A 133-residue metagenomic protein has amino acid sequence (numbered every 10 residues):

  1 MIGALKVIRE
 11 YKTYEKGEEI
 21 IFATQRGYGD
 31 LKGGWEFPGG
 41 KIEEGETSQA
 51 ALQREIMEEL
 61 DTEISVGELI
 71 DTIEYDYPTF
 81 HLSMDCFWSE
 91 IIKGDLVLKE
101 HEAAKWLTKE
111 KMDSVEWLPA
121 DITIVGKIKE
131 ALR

Functional and structural regions predicted by a protein language model:
M1-I21: Conserved N-terminal beta-strand and adjoining loop/helix that marks the start of the Nudix/MutT-like hydrolase domain
I2-A4, E19, L82-D85, E102: Change "...and in nucleic-acid phosphodiester-cleaving endonucleases..." to "...and in nucleic-acid processing enzymes
E10, E63-S65, T72-D95, A103-K105 (+1 more regions): Active-site-adjacent beta-strand/loop module that shapes the phosphate/pyrophosphate-binding cleft
E19-E58: Conserved Nudix-box catalytic region and its N-terminal flanking loop in Nudix hydrolases and closely related
I20, L31-G33, P38, T62-S65 (+2 more regions): A generic structural signal for short beta-strands and their flanking turns/coil linkers
D30, V97-R133: Nudix hydrolase/Nudix homology domain
G40, R54-E55, G67, E102 (+1 more regions): Structural detector for helix-capping/boundary residues
S48, L52-M57, L69, F87 (+1 more regions): Hydrophobic packing within well-folded, soluble alpha/beta domains
